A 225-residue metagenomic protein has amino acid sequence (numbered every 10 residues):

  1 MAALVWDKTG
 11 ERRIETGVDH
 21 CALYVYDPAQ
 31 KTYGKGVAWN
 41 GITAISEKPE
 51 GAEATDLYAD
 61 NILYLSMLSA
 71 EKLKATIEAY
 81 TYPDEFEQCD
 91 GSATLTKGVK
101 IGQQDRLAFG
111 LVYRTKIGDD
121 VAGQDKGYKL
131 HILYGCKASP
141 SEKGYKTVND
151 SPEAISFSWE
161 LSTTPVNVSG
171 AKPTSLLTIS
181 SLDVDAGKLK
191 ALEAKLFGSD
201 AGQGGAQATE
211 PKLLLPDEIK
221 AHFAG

Functional and structural regions predicted by a protein language model:
M1-E47: Polar/acidic, low-complexity leader/linker segments enriched in S/T/G and N/D
A2-E11, D27-T32, V121-Q124, N167-P173 (+1 more regions): Intrinsically disordered, low-complexity coil segments
E11, Y64-L65, K146: Beta-strand-rich interaction surfaces with strong enrichment in secreted/lumenal proteins
G17-Y26, S46, A108-R114, Y128-Y134 (+1 more regions): Ordered hydrophobic segments in well-structured contexts
I45-K48, E85, S141, L182: Surface-exposed loop/turn and secondary-structure junction residues enriched for glycine/proline
E47-P49, D56-Y58, I62-F86, S151-V166: Oligomerization/assembly interface segments of phage tail-like spikes and tubes
L63-S141: Structured, beta-strand-rich domain cores that present glycine/charged loop surfaces used to bind extended ligands
P140-G225: Mixed-charge, glycine-accented linear interaction segment located at domain edges/termini
